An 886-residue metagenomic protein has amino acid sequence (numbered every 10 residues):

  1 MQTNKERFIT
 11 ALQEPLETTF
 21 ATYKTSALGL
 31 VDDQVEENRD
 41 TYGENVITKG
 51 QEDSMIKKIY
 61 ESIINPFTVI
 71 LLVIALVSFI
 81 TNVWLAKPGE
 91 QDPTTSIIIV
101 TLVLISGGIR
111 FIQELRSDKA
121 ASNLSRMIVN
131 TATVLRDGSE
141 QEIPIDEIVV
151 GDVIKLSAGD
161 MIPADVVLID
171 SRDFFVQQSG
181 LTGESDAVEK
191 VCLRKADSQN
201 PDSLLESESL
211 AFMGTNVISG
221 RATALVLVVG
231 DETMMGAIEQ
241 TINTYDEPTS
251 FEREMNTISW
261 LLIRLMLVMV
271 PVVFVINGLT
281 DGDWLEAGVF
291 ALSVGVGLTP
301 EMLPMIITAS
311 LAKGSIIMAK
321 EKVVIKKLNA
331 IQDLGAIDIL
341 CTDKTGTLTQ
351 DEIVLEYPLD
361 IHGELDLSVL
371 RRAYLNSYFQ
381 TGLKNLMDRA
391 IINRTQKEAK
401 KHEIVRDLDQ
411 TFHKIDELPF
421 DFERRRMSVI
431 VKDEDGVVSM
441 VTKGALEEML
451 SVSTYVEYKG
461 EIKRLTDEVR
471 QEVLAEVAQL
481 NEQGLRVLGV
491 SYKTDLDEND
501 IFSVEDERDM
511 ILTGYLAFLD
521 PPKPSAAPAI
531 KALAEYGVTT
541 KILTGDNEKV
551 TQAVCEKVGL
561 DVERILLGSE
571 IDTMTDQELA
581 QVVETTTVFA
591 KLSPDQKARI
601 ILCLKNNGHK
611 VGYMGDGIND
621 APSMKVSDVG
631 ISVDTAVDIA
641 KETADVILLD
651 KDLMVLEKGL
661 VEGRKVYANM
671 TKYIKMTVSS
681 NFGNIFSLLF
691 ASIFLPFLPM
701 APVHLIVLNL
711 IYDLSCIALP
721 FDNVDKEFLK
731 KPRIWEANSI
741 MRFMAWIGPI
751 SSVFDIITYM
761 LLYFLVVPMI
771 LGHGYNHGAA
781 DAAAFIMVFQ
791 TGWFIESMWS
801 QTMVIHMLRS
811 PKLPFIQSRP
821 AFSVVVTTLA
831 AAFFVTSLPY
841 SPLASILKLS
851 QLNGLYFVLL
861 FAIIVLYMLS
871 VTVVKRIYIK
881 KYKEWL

Functional and structural regions predicted by a protein language model:
M1-E140, D146-V149, I154-I162, V167-E247 (+3 more regions): Non-lumenal N-terminal regulatory segments of integral membrane proteins
E44-L76, D118, E140-Q141, P201-L210 (+8 more regions): Soluble-to-membrane junctions at the N-terminal ends of transmembrane alpha-helices in multi-pass ion-transporting
I64-W84, V100-R110, V129-N130, W260-G278 (+8 more regions): Alpha-helical transmembrane segments of multi-pass membrane proteins, especially the membrane-embedded transport
V73-I98, L261-T299, A312-K322, I501 (+4 more regions): Helix-interface capping motifs at the ends of transmembrane segments in multi-pass membrane proteins
T95-V129, R136, D246-I339, L516 (+3 more regions): Hydrophobic alpha-helical transmembrane segments
L210-I218, D333-L512, F518, K531 (+6 more regions): Cytosolic catalytic regions of ATP/NTP-dependent phosphoryl-transfer enzymes
V273, N277, P304, L311-K313 (+3 more regions): Membrane-embedded transport module
A527-A529, E535, N547-V558, D595-C603 (+2 more regions): Acidic, divalent-metal-coordinating active-site segment for phosphoryl/phosphodiester hydrolysis, typified by short
